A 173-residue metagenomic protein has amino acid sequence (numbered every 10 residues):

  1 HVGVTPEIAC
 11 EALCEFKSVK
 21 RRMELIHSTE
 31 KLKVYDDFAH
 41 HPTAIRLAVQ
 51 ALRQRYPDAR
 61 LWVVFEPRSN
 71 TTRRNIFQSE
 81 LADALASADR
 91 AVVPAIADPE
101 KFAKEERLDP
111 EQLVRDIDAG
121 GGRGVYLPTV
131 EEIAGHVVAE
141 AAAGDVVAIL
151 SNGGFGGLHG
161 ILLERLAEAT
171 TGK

Functional and structural regions predicted by a protein language model:
H1-K173: ATP-dependent carboxylate-amine ligase
